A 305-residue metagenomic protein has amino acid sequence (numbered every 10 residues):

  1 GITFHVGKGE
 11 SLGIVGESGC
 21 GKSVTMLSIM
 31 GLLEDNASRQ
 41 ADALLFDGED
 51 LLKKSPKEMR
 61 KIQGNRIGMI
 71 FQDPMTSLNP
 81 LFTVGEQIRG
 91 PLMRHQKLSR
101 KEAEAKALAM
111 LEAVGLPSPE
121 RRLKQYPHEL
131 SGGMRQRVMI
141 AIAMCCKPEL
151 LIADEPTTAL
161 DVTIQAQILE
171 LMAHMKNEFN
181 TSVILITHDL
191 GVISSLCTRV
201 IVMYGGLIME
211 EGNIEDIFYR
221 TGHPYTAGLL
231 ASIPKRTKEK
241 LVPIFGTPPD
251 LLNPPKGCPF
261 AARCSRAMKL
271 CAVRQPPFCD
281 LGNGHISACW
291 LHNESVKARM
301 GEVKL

Functional and structural regions predicted by a protein language model:
E17, G31, I152-P156, L160-E239: P-loop NTP-binding/switch modules centered on Walker-like glycine-rich loops
R39-D50: Conserved ABC transporter NBD signature motif
D50, K101-R121, L230: Conserved ABC ATPase "signature" region
I88, I140, I164, I168: Hydrophobic anchor residue at the start of the ABC signature
P117-E120, E211-L305: Short catalytic/signature loops enriched in Gly
Q125-L130, M134: Conserved ABC ATPase signature
C145-E149: A short, proline-enriched helix->beta-strand linker immediately N-terminal to the Walker B motif in ABC-type P-loop
